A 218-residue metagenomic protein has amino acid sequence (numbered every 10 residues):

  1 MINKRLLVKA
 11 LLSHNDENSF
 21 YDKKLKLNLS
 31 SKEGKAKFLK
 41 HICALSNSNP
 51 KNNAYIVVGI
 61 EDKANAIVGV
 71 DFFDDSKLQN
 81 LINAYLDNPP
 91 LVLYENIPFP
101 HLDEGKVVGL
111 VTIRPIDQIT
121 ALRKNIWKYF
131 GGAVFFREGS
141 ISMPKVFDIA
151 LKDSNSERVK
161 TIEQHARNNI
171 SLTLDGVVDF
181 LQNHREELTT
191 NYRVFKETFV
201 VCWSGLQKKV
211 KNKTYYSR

Functional and structural regions predicted by a protein language model:
M1-A66, D75, N80, F147-R218: Bergerat-fold GHKL/Histidine-kinase-like ATPase
Y21, I56, V92, V108-G109 (+1 more regions): A broad, low-specificity signal marking well-ordered, structured residues that form hydrophobic/aromatic
L45-N49, L81-Y85, L93-E95, V134-G139 (+1 more regions): Glycine-rich loops and low-complexity Gly/Arg-rich segments that provide flexible linkers or classic glycine-based
N52-A54, D87-V92, S140-V146: Short C-terminal domain-edge/linker segments immediately following a structured domain
A66-K128: Divalent-cation
E104-V134, E138-H165: Catalytic "initiation/cleavage/transfer" segments centered on a nucleophilic residue and adjacent nucleic-acid-engaging
